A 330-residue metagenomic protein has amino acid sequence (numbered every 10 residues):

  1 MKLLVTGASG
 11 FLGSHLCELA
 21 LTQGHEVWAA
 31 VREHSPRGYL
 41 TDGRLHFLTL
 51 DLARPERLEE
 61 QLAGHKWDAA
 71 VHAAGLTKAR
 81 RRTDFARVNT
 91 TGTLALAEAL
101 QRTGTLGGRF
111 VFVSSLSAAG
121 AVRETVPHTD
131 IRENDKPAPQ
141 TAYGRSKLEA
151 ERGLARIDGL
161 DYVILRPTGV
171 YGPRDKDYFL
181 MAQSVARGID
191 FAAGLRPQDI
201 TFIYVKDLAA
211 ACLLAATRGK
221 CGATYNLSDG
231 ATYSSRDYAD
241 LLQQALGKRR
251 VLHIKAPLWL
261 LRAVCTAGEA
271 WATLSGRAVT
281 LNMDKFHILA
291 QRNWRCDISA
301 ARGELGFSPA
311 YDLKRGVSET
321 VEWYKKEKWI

Functional and structural regions predicted by a protein language model:
L3-Q23: N-terminal Rossmann NAD(P)H-binding glycine-rich loop of SDR-like oxidoreductase domains
H46-T91, A119-A121: NAD(P)H-binding glycine-rich loop region in Rossmannoid oxidoreductase-like domains and their noncatalytic homologs
R87, R123-G169, D190-G194: Catalytic helix-loop patch of NAD(P)-dependent Rossmann-fold dehydrogenases
L94-A142: Conserved Rossmann-fold NAD(P)-dependent oxidoreductase catalytic core, especially the SDR/UDP-sugar
R145, E149, D175-L180, A193-A216 (+2 more regions): Substrate-positioning beta->alpha
V205, D240, V264-S308: Conserved C-terminal active-site "lid" loop/helix of NAD(P)H-dependent oxidoreductases that clamps the redox cofactor
A215-L281, K314, S318-E319: Mid/C-terminal beta-alpha module of Rossmann-like enzyme folds, strongest in SDR-family dehydrogenases/epimerases
S299-E304, S308, D312-I330: Amphipathic terminal alpha-helices
